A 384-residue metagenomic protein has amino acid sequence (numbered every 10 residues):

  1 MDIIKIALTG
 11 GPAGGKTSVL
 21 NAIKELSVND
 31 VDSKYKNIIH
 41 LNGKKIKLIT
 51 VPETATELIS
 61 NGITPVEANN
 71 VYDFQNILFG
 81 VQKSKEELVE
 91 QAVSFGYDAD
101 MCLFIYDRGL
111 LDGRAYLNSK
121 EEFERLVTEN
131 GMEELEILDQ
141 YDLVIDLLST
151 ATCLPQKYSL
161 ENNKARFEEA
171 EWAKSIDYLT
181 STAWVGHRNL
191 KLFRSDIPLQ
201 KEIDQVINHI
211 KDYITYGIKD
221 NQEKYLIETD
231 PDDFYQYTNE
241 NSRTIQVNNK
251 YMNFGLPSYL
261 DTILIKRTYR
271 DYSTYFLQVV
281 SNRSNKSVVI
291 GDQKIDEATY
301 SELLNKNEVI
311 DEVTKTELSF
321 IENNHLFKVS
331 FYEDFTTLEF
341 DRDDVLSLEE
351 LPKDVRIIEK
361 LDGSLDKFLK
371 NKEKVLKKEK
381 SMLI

Functional and structural regions predicted by a protein language model:
D2, W172, Y178-T229: NTP-dependent small-molecule kinase module
G11: P-loop (Walker A) phosphate-binding loop of NTP-binding proteins
K16: Conserved lysine of the Walker
V19: Hydrophobic positions on the alpha1 helix immediately C-terminal to the Walker A/P-loop
K24-K83: Conserved substrate/cofactor phosphate-moiety recognition/catalytic segment in nucleotide-dependent phosphotransferases
G62-E124: Conserved nucleotide-sensing/catalytic segment adjacent to the nucleotide-binding pocket in NTP-handling enzymes
K120-T182, G217: A glycine- and Lys/Arg-enriched "phosphate-lid" helix/loop adjacent to the NTP-binding pocket of small-molecule kinases
N208, Y213-I384: Phosphate-end processing signature that detects enzymes handling 5′-triphosphorylated RNA and polyphosphate
